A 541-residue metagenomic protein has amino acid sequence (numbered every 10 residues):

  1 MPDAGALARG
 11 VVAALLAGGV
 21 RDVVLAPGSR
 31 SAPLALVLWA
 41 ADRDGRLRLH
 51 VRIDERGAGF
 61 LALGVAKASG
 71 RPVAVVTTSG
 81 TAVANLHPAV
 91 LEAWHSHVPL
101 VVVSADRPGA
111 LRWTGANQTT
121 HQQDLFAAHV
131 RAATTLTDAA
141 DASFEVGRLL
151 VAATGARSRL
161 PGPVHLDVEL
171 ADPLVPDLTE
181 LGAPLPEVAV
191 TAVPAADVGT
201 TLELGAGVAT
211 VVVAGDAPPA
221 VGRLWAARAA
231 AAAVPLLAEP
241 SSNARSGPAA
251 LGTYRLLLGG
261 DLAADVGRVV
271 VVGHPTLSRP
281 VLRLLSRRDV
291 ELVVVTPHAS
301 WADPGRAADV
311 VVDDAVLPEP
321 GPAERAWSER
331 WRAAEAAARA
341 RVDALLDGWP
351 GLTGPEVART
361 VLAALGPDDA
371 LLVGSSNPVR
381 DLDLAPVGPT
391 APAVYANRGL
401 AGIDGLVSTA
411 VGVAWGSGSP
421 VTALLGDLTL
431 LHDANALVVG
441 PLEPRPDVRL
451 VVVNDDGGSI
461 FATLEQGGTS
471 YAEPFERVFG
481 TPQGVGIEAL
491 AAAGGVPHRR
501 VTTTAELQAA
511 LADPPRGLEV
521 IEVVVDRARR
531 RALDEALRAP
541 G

Functional and structural regions predicted by a protein language model:
M1-D3, R283-N377, G486, G495 (+2 more regions): Phosphate/pyrophosphate-binding active-site segments
M1-G18, S143-G205, P320-A333: Cofactor-/ligand-binding subdomain signature composed of acidic, glycine-rich, tryptophan-containing flexible loops
D3-P88, A385: N-terminal cofactor/phosphate-binding cores enriched in small/glycine residues, especially glycine-rich loops such as
A8-V12, S29-A35, R332-G418: Active-site diphosphate/adenylate-binding microenvironment
G19-D22, K67-T77, V83-P88, E92-S104 (+3 more regions): Structural signature of the thiamine diphosphate
L63, K67, T78-S79, A214-A307 (+4 more regions): Glycine-rich, anion-gripping cofactor-binding loops and their flanking helix/strand elements in enzyme active sites
E92-A93, V103, A110-Q123, D381 (+1 more regions): Thiamine diphosphate
A93, S104-L149, A238-R339, G440: Glycine-rich, acidic loop regions that bind phosphate or pyrophosphate groups
